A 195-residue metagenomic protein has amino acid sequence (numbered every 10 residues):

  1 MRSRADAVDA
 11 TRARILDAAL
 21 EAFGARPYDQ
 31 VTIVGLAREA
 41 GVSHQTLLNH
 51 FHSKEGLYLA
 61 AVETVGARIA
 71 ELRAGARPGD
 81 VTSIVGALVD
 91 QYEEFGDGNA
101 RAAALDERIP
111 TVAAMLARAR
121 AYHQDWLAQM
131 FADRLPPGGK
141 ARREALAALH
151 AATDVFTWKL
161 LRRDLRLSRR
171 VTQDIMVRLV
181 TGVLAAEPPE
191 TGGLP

Functional and structural regions predicted by a protein language model:
M1-A10, G192-P195: N-terminal intrinsically disordered/low-complexity leader segments
R4, T11-A18, A141: N-terminal positioning helix adjacent to the helix-turn-helix/winged-helix DNA-binding module
R14, A18, A22-G56, A60: Helix-turn-helix
E21, A25, L59-A87: Amphipathic alpha-helical linker/stalk segments
F51, A104-I109, A152: Short helix-capping/turn signature of helix-turn-helix
G86, D90, E94, P110-A147 (+1 more regions): Amphipathic alpha-helical packing segments from all-alpha helical-bundle domains
L146-L167, G182-T191: Amphipathic C-terminal alpha-helical segment
